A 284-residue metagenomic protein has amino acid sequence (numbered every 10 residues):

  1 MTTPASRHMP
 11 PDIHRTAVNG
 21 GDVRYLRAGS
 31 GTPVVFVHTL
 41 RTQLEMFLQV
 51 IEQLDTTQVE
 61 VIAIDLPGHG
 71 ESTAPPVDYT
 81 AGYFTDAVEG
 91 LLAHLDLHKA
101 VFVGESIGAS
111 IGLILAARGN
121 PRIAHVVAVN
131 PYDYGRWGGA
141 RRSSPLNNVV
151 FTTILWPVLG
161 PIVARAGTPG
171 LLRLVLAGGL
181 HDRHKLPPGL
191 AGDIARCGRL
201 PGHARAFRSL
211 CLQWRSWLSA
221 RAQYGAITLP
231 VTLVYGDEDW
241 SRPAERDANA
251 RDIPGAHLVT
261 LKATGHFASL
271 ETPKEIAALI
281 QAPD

Functional and structural regions predicted by a protein language model:
M1-V35, T56-V59, L97-H98, H181 (+2 more regions): Alpha/beta-hydrolase fold catalytic core
N19, L26, I62-I107, A117 (+2 more regions): Active-site loop/oxyanion-hole signature of alpha/beta-hydrolase fold enzymes
G21-E71: Conserved HGGG/HGGXW glycine-rich cap/lid loop of the alpha/beta-hydrolase fold
L54, A226-T264: Conserved loop-alpha-helix segment in the C-terminal half of the alpha/beta-hydrolase fold that carries the catalytic
A109-N120, V126: Short glycine-enriched nucleophile-adjacent loop and the immediately C-terminal alpha-helix near the catalytic center
A117, H125-L159: Flexible "cap/lid" loop of the alpha/beta hydrolase fold
W137-R141, V163-G225: Conserved alpha/beta-hydrolase catalytic His-Asp/Glu region
T264-A277: Catalytic histidine-centered segment of alpha/beta-hydrolase-like enzymes
